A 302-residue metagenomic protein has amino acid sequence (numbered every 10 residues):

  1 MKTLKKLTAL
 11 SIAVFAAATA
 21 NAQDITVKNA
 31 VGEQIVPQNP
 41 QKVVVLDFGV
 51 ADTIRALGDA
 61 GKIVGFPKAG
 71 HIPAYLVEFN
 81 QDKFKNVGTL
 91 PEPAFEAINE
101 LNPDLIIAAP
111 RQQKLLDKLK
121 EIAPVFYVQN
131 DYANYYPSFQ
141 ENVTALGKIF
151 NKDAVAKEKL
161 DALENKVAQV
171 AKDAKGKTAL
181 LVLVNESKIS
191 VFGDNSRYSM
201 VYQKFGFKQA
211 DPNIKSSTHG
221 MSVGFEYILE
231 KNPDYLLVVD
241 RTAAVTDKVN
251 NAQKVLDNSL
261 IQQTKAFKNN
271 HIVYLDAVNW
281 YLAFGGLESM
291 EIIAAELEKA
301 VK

Functional and structural regions predicted by a protein language model:
M1-T8: Bacterial N-terminal signal peptides that target proteins for export
F15-Q23: Sec/Tat signal peptide C-region and signal peptidase I cleavage site
N29-V31, V87-F95, K215-G224: Short helix-initiation/N-cap motifs at beta->coil->alpha
K42, V238-K302: Structured C-terminal subdomain patch of bacterial secreted/periplasmic proteins
K42-I54, V155-K208, T218: Basic- and aromatic-lined ligand-binding clefts that recognize polyanionic substrates
V44-A97: A short, structured surface patch at a secondary-structure boundary
F95, N102-A108, P124, I228 (+1 more regions): Proline-aspartate-enriched helix->loop->beta-strand connector
K118-E186, H271, W280-K302: Extracytoplasmic substrate-binding proteins
